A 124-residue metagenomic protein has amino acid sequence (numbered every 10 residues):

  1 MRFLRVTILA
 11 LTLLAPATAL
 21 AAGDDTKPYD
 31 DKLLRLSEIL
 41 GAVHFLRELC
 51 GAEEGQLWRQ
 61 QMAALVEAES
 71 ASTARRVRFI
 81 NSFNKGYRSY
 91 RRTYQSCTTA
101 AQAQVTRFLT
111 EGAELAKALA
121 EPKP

Functional and structural regions predicted by a protein language model:
M1-I8: Bacterial N-terminal signal peptides that target proteins for export
R5, H44, G86: Functionally constrained cores in energy, signaling, and assembly domains
P16-T18: N-terminal signal peptide c-region/cleavage motif recognized by signal peptidases
A21-A52: Immediate post-signal-peptide N-terminus of mature secreted/exported proteins
E54-P124: Compact alpha-helical subdomains of small soluble proteins
